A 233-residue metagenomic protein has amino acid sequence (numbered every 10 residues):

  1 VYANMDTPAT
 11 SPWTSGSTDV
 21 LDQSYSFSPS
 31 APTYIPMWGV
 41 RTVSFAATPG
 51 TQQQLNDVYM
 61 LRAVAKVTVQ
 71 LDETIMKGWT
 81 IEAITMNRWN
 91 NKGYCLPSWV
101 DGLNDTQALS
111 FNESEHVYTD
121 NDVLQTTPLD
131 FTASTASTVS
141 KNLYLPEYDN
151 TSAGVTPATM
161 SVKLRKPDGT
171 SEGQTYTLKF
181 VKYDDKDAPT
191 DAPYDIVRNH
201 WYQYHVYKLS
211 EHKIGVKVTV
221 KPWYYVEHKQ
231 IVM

Functional and structural regions predicted by a protein language model:
V1-S15, A47, K66-Q70, I75-R198 (+1 more regions): Tryptophan-paired
D19-T74, K179, Y183-M233: Extracellular beta-sheet/turn segments enriched in Thr/Pro/Gly and aliphatic residues
